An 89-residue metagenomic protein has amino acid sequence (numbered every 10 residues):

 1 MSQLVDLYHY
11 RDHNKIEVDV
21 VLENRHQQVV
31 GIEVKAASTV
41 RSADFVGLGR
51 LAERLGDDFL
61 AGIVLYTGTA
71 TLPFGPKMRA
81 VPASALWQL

Functional and structural regions predicted by a protein language model:
M1-L89: A cross-kingdom feature that marks ATP-driven nucleic-acid transaction machinery
